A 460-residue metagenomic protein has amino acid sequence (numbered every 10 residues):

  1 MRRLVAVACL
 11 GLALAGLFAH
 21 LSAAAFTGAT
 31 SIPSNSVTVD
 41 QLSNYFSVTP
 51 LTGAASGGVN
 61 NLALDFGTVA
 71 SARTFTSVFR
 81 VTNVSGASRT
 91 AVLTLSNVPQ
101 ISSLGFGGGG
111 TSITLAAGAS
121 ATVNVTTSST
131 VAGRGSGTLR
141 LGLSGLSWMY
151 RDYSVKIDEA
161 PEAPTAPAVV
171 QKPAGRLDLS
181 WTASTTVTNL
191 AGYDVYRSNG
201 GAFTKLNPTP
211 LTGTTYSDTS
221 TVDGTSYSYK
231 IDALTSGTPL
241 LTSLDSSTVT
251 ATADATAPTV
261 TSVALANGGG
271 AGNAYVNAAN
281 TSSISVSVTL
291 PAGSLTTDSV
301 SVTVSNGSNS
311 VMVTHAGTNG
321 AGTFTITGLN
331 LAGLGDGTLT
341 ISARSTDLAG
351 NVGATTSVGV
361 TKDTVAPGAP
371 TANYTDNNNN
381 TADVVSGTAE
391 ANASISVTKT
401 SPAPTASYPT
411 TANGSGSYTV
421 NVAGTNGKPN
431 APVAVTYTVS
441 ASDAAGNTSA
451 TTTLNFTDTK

Functional and structural regions predicted by a protein language model:
R2-N60, S144-I157, T256-A257, A366 (+1 more regions): Short, polar/proline-rich extracytoplasmic segments that appear immediately after membrane translocation
L17-L21, N60, S71-V78, A119-A121 (+4 more regions): Short, solvent-exposed loop/turn segments enriched in Ser/Thr/Gly
S43-A55, N60, G86-A119: Surface-exposed binding patches on compact interaction domains or structured appendages
A160-T188, D223, P239-T256, P370: Pro/Thr/Ser/Gly-rich low-complexity, intrinsically disordered linker/stalk tracts
S184-N199, P291-N306, E390-T400: Solvent-exposed loop/turn segments flanking beta-strands in beta-repeat/beta-sandwich domains
D194-G224: Recognizes extended acidic, P/S/T-rich segments that occur within or adjacent to Ig-like beta-sandwich modules
D218-G237, S345: Beta-strand-rich modules
L234-A253, V352-T356, T448-L454: Extracellular fibronectin type III
